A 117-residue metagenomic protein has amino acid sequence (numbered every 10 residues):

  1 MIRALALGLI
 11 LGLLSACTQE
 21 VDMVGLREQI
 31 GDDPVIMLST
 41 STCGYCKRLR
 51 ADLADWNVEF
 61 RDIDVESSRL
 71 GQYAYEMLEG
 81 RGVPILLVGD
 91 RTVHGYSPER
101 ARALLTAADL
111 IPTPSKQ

Functional and structural regions predicted by a protein language model:
M1-A6: Bacterial N-terminal signal peptides that target proteins for export
L13-A16: C-terminal motif of bacterial Sec signal peptides marking the signal peptidase cleavage site
T18-E20: Bacterial signal peptide processing site
M23-W56: Local sequence-structure signature of Cys/Sec-based thiol-disulfide redox active-site neighborhoods
S41-Y45, S67, R81-G82, R91-H94 (+1 more regions): Solvent-exposed loop/turn segments at secondary-structure junctions within structured extracellular/periplasmic domains
C46, R50, G71-Q72, P98 (+1 more regions): Extracytoplasmic/secreted envelope proteins and their assembly/folding machinery, especially bacterial periplasmic
V58-Q72, G80-V83: Thiol-based oxidoreductase modules, predominantly thioredoxin-like and allied folds used for disulfide exchange
L87-Q117: Non-catalytic, surface beta->alpha helical segment in thiol-disulfide oxidoreductase systems
